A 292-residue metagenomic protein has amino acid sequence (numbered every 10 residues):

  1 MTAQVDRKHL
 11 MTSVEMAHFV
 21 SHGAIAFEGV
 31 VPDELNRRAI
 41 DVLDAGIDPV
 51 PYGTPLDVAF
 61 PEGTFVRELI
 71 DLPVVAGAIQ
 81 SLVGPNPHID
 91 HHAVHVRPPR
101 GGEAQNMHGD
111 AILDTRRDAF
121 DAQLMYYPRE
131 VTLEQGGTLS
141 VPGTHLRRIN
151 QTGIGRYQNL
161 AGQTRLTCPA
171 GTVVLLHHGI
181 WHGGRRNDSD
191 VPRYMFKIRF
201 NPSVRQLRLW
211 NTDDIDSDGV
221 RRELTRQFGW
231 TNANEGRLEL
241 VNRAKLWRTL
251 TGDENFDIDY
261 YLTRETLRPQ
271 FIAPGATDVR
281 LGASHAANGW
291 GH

Functional and structural regions predicted by a protein language model:
M1-R116: Non-heme Fe(II)-dependent double-stranded beta-helix
A26-F27, Y126, V174-L176: Short hydrophobic-aromatic micro-motifs
H92-V94, L124-Y126, F196-F200: A structural signal for short, well-ordered beta-strand segments
E103-T167, R205-D214: Catalytic core of non-heme Fe(II) oxygenases with the double-stranded beta-helix
R148, H182-G184: Short, solvent-exposed loop/turn segments at secondary-structure junctions
T167-H182: Conserved metal-binding segment of the jelly-roll/cupin
R185-H292: Non-heme Fe(II)/2-oxoglutarate
